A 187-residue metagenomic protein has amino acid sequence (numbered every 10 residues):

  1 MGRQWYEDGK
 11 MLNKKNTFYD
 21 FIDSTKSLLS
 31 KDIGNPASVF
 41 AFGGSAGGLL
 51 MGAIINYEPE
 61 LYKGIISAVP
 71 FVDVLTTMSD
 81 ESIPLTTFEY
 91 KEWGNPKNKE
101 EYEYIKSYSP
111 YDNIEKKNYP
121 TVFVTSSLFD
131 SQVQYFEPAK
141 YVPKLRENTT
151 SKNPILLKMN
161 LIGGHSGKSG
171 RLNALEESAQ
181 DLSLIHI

Functional and structural regions predicted by a protein language model:
M1-I185: Active-site-proximal cap/loop segments of hydrolase catalytic domains
